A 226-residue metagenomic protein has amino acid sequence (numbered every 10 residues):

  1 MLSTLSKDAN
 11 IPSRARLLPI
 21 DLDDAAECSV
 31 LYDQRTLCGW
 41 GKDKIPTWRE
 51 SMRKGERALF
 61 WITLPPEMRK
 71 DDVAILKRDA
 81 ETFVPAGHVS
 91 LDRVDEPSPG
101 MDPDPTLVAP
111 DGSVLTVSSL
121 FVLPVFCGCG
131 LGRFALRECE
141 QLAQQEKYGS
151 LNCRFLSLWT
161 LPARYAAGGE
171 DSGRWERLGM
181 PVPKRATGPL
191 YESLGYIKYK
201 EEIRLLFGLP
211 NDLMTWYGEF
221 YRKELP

Functional and structural regions predicted by a protein language model:
M1-V30, P226: Conserved N-terminal entry element of GNAT/NAT acetyltransferase domains
Y32-A80, S90: Active-site rim helix/loop that mediates acceptor-substrate recognition in acyltransferases
R69-T106, T116, F121: Conserved beta-strand in the GNAT
S118-G128, T160-P162: A short, internal acetyl-CoA/4′-phosphopantetheine-binding micro-motif in the GNAT/acyltransferase core
V122, G128-Q144: Conserved acetyl-CoA-binding loop-helix of GNAT-fold acetyltransferases
A143-P183: Conserved GNAT acetyl-CoA-binding A-motif
R174-E176, P181-L190, E201-N211: Short glycine/proline-centered loop/turn elements that form peptide/ligand docking sites
Y191, Y196: Conserved active-site tyrosine of GNAT-family acetyltransferases
